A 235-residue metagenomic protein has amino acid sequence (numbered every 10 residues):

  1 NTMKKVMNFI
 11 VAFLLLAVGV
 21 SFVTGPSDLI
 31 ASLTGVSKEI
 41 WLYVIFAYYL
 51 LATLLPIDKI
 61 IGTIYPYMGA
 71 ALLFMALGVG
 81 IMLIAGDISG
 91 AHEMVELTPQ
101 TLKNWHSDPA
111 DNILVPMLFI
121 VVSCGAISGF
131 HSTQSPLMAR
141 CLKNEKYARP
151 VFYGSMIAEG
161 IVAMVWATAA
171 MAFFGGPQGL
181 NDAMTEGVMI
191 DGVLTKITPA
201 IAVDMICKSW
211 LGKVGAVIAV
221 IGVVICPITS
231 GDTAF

Functional and structural regions predicted by a protein language model:
N1-K4, K59, Y147, V151 (+2 more regions): Flexible loop linkers connecting adjacent transmembrane helices in multi-pass alpha-helical membrane transporters
N1-V36, V224-F235: Hydrophobic transmembrane alpha-helices that form the core helical bundles of multi-pass secondary transporters
T2-L14, L42-V44, D108-V122, G176 (+1 more regions): Select transmembrane alpha-helical segments in multipass membrane proteins
K4-M7, M68-L83, M156-V165: Small-residue-rich segments of transmembrane alpha-helices in multi-pass membrane proteins, especially helix faces
G19, M82-S89, T101-A169, V220-S230: Hydrophobic, membrane-embedded alpha-helices of multi-pass small-molecule transporters
G19, V23-V44, T53, L73-W105: Hydrophobic alpha-helical segments and their helix-loop junctions in multi-pass secondary transporters
L50-G62: C-terminal ends of transmembrane helices
I84-L97, S155-A202: Extracellular/periplasmic helix-exit of transmembrane alpha-helices
